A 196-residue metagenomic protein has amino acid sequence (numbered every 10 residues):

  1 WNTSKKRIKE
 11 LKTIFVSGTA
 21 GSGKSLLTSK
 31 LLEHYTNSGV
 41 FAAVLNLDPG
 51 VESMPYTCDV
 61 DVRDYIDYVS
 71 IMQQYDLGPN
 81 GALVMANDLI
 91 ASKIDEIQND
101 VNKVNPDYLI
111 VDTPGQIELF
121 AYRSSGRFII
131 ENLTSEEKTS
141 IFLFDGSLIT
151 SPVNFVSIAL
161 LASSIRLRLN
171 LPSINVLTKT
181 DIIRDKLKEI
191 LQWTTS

Functional and structural regions predicted by a protein language model:
R7-S22, L26-I129, T134-T139: Nucleotide-state-sensitive switch-loop elements of NTP-binding domains
E118-S196: Conserved catalytic-core segment of NTP-binding enzymes
